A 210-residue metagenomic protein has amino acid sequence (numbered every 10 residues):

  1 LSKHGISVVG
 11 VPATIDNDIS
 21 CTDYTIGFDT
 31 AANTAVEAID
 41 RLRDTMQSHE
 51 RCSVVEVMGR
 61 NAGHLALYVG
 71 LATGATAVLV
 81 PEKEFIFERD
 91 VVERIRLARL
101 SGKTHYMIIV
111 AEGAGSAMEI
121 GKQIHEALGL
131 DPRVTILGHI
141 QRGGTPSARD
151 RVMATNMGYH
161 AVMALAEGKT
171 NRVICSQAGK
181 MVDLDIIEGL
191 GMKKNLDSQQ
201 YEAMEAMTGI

Functional and structural regions predicted by a protein language model:
H4, F28-D131, T135: Accessory alpha-helical/coil subdomains and C-terminal extensions that flank or cap enzyme catalytic cores
I6, V11-D18, G59, E82-F85 (+3 more regions): Short, ordered loop/turn segments at secondary-structure junctions
A13-D23, S48-E50, G74: Gly-rich Lys/Arg/Thr-decorated short loops/hinges at beta-loop-alpha junctions or inter-strand turns that position
C21-A31, T145-R151: Short beta-strand elements at the ligand-binding edges of bilobed clamshell
L42-R43, A161-K169: Short, hydrophobic alpha-helical segments
H125-A127, I140-T155, V162-A166: Catalytic, metal-anchored helix/loop core of enzyme active sites in primary metabolism
R172-I210: Phosphate-binding loop/pocket of nucleotide- and phosphate-handling active sites
